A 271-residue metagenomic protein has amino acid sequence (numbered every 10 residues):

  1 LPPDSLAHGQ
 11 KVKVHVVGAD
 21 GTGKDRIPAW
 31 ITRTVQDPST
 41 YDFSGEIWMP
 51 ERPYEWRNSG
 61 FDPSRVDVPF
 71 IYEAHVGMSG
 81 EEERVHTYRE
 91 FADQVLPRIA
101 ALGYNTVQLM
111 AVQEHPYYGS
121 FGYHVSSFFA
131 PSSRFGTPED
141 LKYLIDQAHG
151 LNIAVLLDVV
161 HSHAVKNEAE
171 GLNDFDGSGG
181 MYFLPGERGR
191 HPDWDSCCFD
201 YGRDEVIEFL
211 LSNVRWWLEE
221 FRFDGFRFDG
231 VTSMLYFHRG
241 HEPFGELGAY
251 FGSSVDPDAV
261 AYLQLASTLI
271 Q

Functional and structural regions predicted by a protein language model:
L1-E73, M78, E82-E83, E90: The feature marks proteins involved in alpha-glucan
D37, P53, N58-V66, I71 (+2 more regions): Substrate-binding/active-site clefts of carbohydrate-active enzymes
A259-Q271: Polar, glycine-rich mid-to-C-terminal structural blocks that act as macromolecule-binding/assembly scaffolds
